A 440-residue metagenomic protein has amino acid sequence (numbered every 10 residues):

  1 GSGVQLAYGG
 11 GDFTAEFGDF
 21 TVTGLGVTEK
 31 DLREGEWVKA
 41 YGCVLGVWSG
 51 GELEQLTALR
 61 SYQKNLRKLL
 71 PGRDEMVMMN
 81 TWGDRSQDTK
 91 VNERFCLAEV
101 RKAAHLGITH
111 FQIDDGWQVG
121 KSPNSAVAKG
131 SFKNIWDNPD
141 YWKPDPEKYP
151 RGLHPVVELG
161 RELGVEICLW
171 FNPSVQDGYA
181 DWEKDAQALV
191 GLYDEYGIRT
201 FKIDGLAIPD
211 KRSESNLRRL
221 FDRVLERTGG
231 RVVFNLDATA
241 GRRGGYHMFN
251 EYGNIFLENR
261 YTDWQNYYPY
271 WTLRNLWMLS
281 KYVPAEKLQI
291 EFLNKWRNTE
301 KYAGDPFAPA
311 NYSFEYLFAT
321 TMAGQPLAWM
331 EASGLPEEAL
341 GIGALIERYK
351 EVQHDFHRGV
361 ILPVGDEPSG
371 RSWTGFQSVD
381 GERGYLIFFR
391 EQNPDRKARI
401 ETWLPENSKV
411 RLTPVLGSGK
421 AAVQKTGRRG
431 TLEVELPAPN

Functional and structural regions predicted by a protein language model:
G1-S174, W182-E183, L327-A328, G334-E337 (+5 more regions): Conserved structural scaffold segments of CAZyme catalytic domains across common CAZy folds
T23-G26, R428-L432: Short alpha-helix capping/helix-loop boundary micro-motifs
E36, A40, F221-V423, T431-A438: Active-site-proximal substrate-binding groove within the catalytic cores of carbohydrate-active enzymes
K68, R85-D88, K211, P306-A310: Solvent-exposed loop and edge beta-strand segments that line ligand/cofactor-binding and catalytic clefts
K90-A98, A421-G430: Short, polar loop/linker segments at the starts of domains and inter-domain junctions
V91-R94, R212-R219, R399: Generic recognition of short, well-ordered alpha-helical segments
K102, G191-L192, T320: Well-formed, non-transmembrane alpha-helical positions, independent of function
Q112-E300, N311: Aromatic- and carboxylate-enriched substrate-binding clefts and catalytic-loop regions of carbohydrate-active enzymes
